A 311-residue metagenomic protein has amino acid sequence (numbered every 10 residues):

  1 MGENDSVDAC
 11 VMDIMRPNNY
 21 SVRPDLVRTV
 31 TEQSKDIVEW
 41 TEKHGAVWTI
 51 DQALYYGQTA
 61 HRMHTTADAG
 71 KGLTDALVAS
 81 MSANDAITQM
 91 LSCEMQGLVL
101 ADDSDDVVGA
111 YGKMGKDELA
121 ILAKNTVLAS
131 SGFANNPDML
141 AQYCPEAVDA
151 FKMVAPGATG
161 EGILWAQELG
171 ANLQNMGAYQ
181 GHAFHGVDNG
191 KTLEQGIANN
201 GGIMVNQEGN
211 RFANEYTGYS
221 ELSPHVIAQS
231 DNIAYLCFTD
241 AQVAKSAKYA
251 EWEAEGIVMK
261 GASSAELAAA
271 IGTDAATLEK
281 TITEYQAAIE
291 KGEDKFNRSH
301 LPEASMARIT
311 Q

Functional and structural regions predicted by a protein language model:
M1, W48-A69, P137-P156, A183-V187: Peri-catalytic substrate-binding/gating loops that frame the active-site cleft of hydrolases
M1-T88, S92, M204-R211, Y216: Conserved N-terminal/central alpha/beta ligand/cofactor-binding core
V7, N18, V22-E32, I37-V38 (+3 more regions): N-terminal leader/propeptide and maturation segments of large enzyme subunits in energy/redox metabolism and hydrolases
M63, A67, M153-P156, T192-G196 (+3 more regions): Short Gly/Pro-enriched turn/cap motifs at secondary-structure boundaries
T65-K124, I163, Q167-L169: Helical element adjacent to the flavin cofactor pocket in flavoenzyme catalytic cores
G97-V99, T277-Q311: A glycine-rich dinucleotide-binding beta-alpha-beta segment and adjacent secondary-structure elements that constitute
M114-K116, I121-H185: Glycine-rich loop(s) and the adjacent beta-strand/alpha-helix scaffold that form part
I163-W165, A171-T277: An anion/pyrophosphate-binding glycine-rich loop and adjacent beta-alpha core in soluble alpha-beta enzymes
